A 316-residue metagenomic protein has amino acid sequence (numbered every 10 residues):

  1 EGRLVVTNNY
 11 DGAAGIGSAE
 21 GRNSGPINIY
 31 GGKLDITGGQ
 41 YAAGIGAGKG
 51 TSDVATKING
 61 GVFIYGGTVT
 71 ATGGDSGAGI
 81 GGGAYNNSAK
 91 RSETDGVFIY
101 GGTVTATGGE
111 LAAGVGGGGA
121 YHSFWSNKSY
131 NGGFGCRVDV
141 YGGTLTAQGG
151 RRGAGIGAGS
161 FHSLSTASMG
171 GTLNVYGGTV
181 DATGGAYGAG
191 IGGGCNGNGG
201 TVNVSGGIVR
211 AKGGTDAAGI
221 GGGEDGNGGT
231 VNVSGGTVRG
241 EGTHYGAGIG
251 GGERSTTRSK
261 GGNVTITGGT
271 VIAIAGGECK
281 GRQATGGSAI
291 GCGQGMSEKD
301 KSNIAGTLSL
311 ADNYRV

Functional and structural regions predicted by a protein language model:
E1-N8, I16-G38, A47-G73, G82-G108 (+6 more regions): Surface-exposed loop/turn motifs in large extracellular/passenger domains
G44, G77-G79, A113-G114, G155 (+3 more regions): Helix-turn-helix-like N-terminal two-helix hairpins of bacterial/phage DNA-binding regulators
